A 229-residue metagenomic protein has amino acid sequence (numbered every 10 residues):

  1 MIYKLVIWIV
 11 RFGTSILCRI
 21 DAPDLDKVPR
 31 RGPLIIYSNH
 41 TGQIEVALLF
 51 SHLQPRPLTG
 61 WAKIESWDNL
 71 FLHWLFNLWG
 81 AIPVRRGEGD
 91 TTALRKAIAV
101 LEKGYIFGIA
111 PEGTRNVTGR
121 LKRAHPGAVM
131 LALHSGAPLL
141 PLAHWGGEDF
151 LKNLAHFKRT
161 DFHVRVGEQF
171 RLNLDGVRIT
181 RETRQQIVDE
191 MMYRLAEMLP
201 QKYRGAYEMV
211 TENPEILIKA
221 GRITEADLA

Functional and structural regions predicted by a protein language model:
M1-R19, D68-W79, K152-D161: Alpha-helical membrane-targeting segments
I2, T92-A229: Non-catalytic C-terminal accessory region of glycerolipid acyltransferases and related lyso-lipid remodeling enzymes
I9-V10, L78-V84, P111-R115: Short, basic, glycine/proline-bearing loop/turn elements
F12-G32: A short, well-structured juxtamembrane/interface segment
S15, R30-E88, K96: Catalytic core of membrane glycerolipid acyltransferases/transacylases, capturing the structured, soluble-facing
D24, A62-K63, G80, A110-P111 (+1 more regions): A secondary-structure boundary/capping signal
D26, H40-T41, I64, G87 (+3 more regions): Short, flexible active-site-adjacent loop segments at beta-strand->alpha-helix junctions, enriched in small/polar
